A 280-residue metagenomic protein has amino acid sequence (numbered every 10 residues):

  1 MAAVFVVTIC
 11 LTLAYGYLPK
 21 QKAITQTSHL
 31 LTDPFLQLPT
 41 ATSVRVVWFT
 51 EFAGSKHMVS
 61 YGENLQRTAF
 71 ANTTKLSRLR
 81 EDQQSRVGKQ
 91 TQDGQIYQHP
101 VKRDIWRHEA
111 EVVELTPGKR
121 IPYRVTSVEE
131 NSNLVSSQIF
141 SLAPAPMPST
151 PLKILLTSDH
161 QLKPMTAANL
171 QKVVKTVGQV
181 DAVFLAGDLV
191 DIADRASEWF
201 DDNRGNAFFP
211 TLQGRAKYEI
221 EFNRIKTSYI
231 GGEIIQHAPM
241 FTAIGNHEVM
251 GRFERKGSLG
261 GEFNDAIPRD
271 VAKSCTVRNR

Functional and structural regions predicted by a protein language model:
A2-L156, Q161, K175-Q179: Acidic, histidine-bearing metal-coordination/catalytic regions of metal-dependent phosphoesterases
L31-L36, D191-D194, C275-R278: Short, charged low-complexity linear motifs
A53, V190, H247-V249: Short, solvent-exposed loop/turn segments at secondary-structure junctions
S60, L185, A243: Short glycine/serine/threonine-biased micro-segments
E109-E111, R120-S141, W199, N203-R280: Extended active-site neighborhood of metal-dependent phosphoesterases/phosphodiesterases
A145, K163, I192, V249-M250: Active-site loop signature of alpha/beta-hydrolase-fold enzymes
T150-I235: Conserved, compact domain cores that house catalytic/ligand-binding motifs in diverse enzymes and effector modules
